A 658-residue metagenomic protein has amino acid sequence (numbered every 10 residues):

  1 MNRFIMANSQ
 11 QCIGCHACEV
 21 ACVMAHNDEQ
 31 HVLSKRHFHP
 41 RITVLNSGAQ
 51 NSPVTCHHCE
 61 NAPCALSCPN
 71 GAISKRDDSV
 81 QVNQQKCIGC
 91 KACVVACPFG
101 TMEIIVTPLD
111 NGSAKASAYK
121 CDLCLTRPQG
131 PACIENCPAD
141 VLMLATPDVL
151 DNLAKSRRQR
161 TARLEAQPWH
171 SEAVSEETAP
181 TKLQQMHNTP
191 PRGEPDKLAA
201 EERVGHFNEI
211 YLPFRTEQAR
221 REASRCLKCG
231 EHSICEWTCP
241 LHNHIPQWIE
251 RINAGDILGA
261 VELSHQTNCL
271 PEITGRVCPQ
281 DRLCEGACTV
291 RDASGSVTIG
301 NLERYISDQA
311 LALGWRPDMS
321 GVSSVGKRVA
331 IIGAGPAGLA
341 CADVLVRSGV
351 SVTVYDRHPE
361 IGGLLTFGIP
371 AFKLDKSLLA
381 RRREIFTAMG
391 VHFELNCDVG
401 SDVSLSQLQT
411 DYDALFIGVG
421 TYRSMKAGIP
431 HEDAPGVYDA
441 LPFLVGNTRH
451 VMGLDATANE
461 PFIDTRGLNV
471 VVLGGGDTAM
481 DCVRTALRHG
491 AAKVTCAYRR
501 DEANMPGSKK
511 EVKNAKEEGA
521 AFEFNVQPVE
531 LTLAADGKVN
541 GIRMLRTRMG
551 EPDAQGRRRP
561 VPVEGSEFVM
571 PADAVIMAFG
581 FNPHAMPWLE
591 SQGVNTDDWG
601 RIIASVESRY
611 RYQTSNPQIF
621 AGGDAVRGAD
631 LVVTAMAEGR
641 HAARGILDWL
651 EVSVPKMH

Functional and structural regions predicted by a protein language model:
N2, D28-L66, Q84-K86, A92-E209 (+9 more regions): Flanking helices and flexible, charged tails adjoining ferredoxin-like Fe-S electron-transfer domains in multi-subunit
I5-A21, A25, G48-G71, Q81-G100 (+7 more regions): Cysteine-centered iron-sulfur cluster-binding motifs in ferredoxin-type domains/subunits of redox enzymes
P190-D196, A200-L212, H242-N253, S264-H265 (+10 more regions): Beta1-alpha1 glycine-rich phosphate/pyrophosphate-binding loop at the start of Rossmann-like nucleotide-binding domains
W248, I273-T274, R282-I332, R347-S348 (+3 more regions): FAD-binding core/adjacent interface of flavoenzyme oxidoreductases
L395-Q409, N525-G537, R548-G550: A conserved short coil-to-beta-strand element within the FAD-binding core of flavoproteins
D433-G467, P552-A629: FAD-site-proximal beta/loop scaffold in flavoenzymes
I463-R500, V563, F568-A574, F581-N582 (+3 more regions): Long hydrophobic segments that form regular secondary structure
C482, A625-S653: A conserved FAD-binding loop/helix module that cradles the flavin
